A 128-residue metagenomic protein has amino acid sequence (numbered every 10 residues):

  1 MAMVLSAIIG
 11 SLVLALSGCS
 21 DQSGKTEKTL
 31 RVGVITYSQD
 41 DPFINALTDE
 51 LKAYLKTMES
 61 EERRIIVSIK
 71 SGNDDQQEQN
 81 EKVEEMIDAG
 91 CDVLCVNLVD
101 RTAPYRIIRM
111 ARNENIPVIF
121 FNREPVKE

Functional and structural regions predicted by a protein language model:
M1-L30, I87, R109-I116: Short, low-complexity disordered leader/linker segments with a strong preference for bacterial N-terminal type II
C19, N80-E81, R106: A generic local structural motif
T26-E27, E61-I65: Short helix-terminating capping/connector loops at secondary-structure junctions
R31-Y54, M58, S68-E84, A89-C91 (+1 more regions): Extracytoplasmic "Venus flytrap"
M58, E62, E114-I116: Helix C-cap/helix->beta junction micro-motif
D92-V93, P117: Structural signature of beta-strand start/N-cap positions in the alpha/beta core of ABC transporter nucleotide-binding
R101-E128: Flexible loop/hinge segments that line or gate small-molecule binding clefts
